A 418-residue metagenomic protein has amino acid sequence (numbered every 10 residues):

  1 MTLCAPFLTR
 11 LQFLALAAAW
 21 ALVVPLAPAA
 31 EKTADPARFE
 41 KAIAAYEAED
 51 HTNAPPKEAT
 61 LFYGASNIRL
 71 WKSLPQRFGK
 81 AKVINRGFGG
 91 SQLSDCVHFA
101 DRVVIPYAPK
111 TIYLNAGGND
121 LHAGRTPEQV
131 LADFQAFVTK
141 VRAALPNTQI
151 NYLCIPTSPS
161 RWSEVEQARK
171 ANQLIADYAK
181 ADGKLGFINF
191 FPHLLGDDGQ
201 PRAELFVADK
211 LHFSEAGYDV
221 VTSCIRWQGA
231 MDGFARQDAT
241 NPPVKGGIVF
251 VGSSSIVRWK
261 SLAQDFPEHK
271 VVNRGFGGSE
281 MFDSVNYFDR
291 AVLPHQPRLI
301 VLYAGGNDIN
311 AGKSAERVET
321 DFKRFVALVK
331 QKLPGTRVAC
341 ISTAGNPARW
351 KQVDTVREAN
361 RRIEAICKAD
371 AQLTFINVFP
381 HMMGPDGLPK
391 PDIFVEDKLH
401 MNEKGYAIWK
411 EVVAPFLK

Functional and structural regions predicted by a protein language model:
M1-F62, N67-I68, K72, Q76-R77 (+8 more regions): N-terminal secretory targeting modules
A45, E49, F99-P106, K140 (+5 more regions): A generic secondary-structure signal
F62, V83-N85, F187, F250 (+2 more regions): Conserved beta-strand scaffold positions in the cores of enzyme catalytic domains, especially in NTP/NDP-utilizing
I68-I84, S94-L131, N151, I155-P159 (+5 more regions): Oxyanion-hole/transition-state-stabilizing segment in secreted/luminal serine hydrolases and related acyltransferases
R86-S91, T111-T126, Q135, T139-R142 (+12 more regions): Cell-envelope and extracellular/periplasmic
P127-A136, Q167-N172, A315-F325, T355-N360: Charged helix-capping and loop-helix junction motifs
L145-Q149, L333-R337: A short helix->loop->beta-strand "cap" motif at the edges of active sites that frequently abuts
T157-R226, G345-K418: Catalytic His-Asp segment of secreted/periplasmic serine-dependent ester chemistry enzymes
